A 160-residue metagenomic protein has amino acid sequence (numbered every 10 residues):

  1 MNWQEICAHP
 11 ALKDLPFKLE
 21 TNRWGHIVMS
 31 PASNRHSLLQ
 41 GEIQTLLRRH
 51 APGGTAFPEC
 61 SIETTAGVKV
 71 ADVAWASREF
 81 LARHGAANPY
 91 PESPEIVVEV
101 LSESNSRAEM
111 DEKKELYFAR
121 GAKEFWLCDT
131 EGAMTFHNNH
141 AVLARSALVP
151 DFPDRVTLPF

Functional and structural regions predicted by a protein language model:
M1-F160: Gly/Pro/Ser/Thr-rich low-complexity, intrinsically disordered segments predominantly at protein N-termini
